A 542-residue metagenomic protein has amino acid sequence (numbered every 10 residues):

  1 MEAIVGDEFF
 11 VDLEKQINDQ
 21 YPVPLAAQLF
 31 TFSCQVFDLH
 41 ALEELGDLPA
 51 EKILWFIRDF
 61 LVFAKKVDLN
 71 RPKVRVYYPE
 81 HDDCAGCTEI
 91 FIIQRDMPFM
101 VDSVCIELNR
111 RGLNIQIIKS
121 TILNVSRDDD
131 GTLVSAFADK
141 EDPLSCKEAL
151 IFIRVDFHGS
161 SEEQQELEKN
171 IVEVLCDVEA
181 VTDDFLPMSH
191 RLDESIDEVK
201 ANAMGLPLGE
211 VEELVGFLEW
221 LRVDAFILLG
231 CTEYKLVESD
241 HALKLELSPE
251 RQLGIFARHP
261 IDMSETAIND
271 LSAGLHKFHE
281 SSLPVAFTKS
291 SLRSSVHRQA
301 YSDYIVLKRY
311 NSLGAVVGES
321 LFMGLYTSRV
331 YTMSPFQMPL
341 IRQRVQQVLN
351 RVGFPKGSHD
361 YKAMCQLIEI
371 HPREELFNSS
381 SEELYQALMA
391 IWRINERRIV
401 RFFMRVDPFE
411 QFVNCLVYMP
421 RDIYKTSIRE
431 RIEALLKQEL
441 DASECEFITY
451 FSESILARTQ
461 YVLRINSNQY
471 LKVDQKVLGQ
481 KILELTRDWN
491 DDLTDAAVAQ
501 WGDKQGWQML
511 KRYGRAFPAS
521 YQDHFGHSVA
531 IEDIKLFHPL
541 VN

Functional and structural regions predicted by a protein language model:
M1-A85, E89-F91, I106-N109, T121 (+5 more regions): Charge-rich interaction surfaces and accessory domains that mediate macromolecular binding and assembly
F60-F63, P72-P79, M97-M100, V104-D139: Ser/Thr-rich, low-complexity intrinsically disordered terminal regions
I92-R95, C415-Y424: A short interface-forming secondary-structure element
P98-F99, V125-R127, S160-E162, D422-K425 (+2 more regions): Flexible loop/turn segments at secondary-structure boundaries
S103-I118, T426-A434, E439, C445: Extended intrinsically disordered, low-complexity coil regions enriched in Ser, Thr, Gly, Ala and often Pro
K119-I122, V400-F403, A442-E453: Long, charged, glycine-rich C-terminal linkers/tails
S126-F157, Q460-Y461: Extended charged low-complexity segments that act as oligomerization/scaffolding linkers
E141, P420-Y424, I428, C445-T449 (+1 more regions): Short acidic, glycine/proline-enriched loop segments that cap or flank alpha-helices
